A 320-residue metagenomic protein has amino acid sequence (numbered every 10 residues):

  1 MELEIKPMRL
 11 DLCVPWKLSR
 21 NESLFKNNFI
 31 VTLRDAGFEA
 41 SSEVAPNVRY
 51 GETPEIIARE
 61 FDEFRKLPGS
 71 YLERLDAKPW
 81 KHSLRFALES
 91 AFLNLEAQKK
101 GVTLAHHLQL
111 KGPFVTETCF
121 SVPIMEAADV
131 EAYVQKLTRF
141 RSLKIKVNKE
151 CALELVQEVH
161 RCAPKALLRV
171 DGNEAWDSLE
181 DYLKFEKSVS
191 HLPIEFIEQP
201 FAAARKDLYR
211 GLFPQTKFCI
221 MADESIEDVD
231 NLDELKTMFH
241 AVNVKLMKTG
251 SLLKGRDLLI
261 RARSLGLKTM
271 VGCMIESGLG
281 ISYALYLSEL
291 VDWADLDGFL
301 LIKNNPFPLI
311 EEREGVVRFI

Functional and structural regions predicted by a protein language model:
M1-L168, N173-D177, S190, P306 (+1 more regions): N-terminal capping/lid subdomain adjacent to the active-site entrance of alpha/beta enzymes
I5-K6, V14-L18, P79-W80, K268 (+3 more regions): Short secondary-structure boundary micro-motifs
M8-L10, P123, S225, G298-L301: Residues that form or immediately flank small-molecule/cofactor binding pockets and catalytic motifs
F38, L72, G266-V271, D292: A short pocket-lining beta-strand/turn micro-motif at the edge of beta-sheets
I145, E150-C273, S277-S288, D297 (+1 more regions): Catalytic core of soluble alpha/beta enzymes
